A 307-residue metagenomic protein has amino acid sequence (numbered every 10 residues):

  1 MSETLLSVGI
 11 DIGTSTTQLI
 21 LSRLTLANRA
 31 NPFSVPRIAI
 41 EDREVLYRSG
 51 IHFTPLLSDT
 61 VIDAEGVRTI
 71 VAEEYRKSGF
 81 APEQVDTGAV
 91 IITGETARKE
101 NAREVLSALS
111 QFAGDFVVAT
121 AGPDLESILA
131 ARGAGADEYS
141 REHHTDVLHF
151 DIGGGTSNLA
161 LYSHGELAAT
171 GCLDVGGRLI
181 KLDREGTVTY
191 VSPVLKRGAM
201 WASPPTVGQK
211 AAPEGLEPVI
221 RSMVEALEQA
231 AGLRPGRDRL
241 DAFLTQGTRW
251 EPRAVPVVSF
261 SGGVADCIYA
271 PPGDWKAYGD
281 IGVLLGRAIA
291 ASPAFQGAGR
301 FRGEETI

Functional and structural regions predicted by a protein language model:
M1-P32, P36, E138-L173, V258 (+1 more regions): Gly/Thr-rich phosphate-binding beta-strand-loop-beta motif of the actin/hexokinase/Hsp70
M1-S2, D115-V147, L240-G247: Conserved phosphate-binding catalytic cores of ATP/NTP-utilizing and phosphoryl-transfer enzymes
L5, Q84, A108, T120-G122 (+6 more regions): Non-transmembrane, aqueous-exposed alpha-helical and coiled segments at domain scale
G13-T16, I91-R103, D124-S127, D151-N158 (+2 more regions): Gly/Ser/Thr-rich loops at beta-strand to alpha-helix junctions that form or flank small-molecule/cofactor-binding
L21, L46-A72, L179-I307: Helical "lid/coupling" subdomains associated with nucleotide-phosphate turnover
N28-S58: Short, compositionally biased "basic patch" segments
L56, Y75-A108, V258-G273: Short beta-strand-loop/turn "lid" adjacent to the catalytic site in phosphate-handling enzymes
G94-L129, A277-L285, A291: Glycine-rich phosphate-binding loop and adjoining helix at the ATP-binding site of ATP-dependent phosphoryl-transfer
